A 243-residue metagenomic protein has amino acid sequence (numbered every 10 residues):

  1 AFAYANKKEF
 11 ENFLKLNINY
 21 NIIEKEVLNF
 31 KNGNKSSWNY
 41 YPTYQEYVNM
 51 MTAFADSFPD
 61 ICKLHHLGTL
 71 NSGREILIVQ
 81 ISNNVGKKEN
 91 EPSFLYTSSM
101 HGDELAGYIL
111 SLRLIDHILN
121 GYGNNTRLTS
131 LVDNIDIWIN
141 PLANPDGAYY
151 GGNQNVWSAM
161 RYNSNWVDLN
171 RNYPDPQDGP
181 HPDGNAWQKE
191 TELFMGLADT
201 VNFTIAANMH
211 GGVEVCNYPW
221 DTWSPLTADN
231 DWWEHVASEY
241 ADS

Functional and structural regions predicted by a protein language model:
A1-V48: Intrinsic-disorder/low-complexity accessory segments
K7-E9, N17, E24-E26, S82-N83 (+4 more regions): A mature extracytoplasmic/lumenal domain signature
Y40-Y44, T69, P180-W187: Short acidic-aromatic active-site loops that bind/stabilize oxyanions
P42-F94: Soluble metallo-hydrolase cores and metallopeptidase-like ectodomains found primarily in the secretory/periplasmic
M51, G107-S111, A237, A241: Short, highly selective alpha-helical patches that border small-molecule cofactor pockets in redox/cofactor-processing
K88-T227: Active-site/substrate-binding loop(s) of hydrolase catalytic cores
D221-S243: Catalytic cores of processing enzymes, dominated by hydrolases/peptidases, characterized by acidic/His-rich
